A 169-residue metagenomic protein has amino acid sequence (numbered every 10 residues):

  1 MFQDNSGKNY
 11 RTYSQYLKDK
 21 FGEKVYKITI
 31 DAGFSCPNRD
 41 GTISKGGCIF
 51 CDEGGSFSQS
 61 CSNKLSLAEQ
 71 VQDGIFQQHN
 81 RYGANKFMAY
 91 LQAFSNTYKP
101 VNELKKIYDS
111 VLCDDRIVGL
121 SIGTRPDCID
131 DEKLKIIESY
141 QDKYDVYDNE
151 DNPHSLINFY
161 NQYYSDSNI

Functional and structural regions predicted by a protein language model:
M1-G47, E53-M88: N-terminal [4Fe-4S]-dependent radical SAM core
F21, Y98, K133: Solvent-exposed, flexible loop/coil residues
C48, Y108-I117: Structural recognition of alpha->loop->beta junctions
G54-V71, Q78-V101, R116-I129, D145-Q162: Core AdoMet radical
V101-D109, D130-Y140: Distinct, well-ordered alpha-helical segments
Y140-K143, D148, I169: Alpha-helix-loop-beta-strand connector modules within alpha/beta enzyme cores
